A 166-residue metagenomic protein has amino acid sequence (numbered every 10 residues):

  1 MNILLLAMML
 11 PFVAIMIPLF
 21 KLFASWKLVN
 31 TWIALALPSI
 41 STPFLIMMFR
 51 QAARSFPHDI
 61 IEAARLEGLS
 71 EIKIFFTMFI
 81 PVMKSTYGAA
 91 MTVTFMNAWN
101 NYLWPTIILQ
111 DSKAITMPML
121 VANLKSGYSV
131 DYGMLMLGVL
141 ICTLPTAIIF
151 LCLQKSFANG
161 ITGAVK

Functional and structural regions predicted by a protein language model:
M1-K166: A structural signal for multi-pass alpha-helical bundles of membrane permease subunits that mediate small-molecule
